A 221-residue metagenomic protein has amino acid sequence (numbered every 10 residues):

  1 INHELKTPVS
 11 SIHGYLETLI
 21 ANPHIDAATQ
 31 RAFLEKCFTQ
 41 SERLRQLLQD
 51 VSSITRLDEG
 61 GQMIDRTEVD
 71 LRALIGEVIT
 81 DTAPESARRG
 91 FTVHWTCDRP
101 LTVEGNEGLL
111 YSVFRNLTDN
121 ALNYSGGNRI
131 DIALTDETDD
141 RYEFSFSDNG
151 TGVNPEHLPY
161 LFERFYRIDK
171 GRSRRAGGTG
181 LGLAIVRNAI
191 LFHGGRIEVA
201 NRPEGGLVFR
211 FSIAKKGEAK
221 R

Functional and structural regions predicted by a protein language model:
I20-A27: Short acidic helix/loop segment immediately C-terminal to the autophosphorylated histidine in two-component histidine
T39-L44: Short alpha-helical segment of the dimerization/phosphotransfer core of two-component systems
T55-R66: Helix-loop junction within the histidine kinase core
D65-E68, A87, T92-T102, E137: Conserved catalytic submotifs in the C-terminal HATPase_c
A121-L122: Short helix-loop "hinge" at the ATP-lid/N-box region of the Bergerat-fold HATPase_c
N128, G194-G195: Conserved glycine-rich
V153-R167: Short conserved segment of the HATPase_c
